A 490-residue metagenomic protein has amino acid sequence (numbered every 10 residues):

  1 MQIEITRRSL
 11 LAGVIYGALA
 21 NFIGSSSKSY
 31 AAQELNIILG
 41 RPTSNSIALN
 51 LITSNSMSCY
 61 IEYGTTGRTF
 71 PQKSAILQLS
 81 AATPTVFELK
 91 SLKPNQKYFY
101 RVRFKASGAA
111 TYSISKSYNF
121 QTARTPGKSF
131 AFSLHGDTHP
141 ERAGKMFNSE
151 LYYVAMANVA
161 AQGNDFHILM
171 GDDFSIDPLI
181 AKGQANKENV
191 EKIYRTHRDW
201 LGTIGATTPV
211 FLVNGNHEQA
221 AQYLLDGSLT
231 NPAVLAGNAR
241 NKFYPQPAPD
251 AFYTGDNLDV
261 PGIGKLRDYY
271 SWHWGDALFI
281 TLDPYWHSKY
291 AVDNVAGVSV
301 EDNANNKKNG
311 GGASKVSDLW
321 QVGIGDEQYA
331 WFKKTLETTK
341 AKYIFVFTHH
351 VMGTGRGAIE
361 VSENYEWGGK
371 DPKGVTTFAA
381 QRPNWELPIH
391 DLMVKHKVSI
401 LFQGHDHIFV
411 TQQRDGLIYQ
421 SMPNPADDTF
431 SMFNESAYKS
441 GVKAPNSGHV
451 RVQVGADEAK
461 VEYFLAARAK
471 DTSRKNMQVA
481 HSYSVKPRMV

Functional and structural regions predicted by a protein language model:
M1-A18: N-terminal secretory signal peptides and thylakoid transit peptides that target proteins across membranes
I3-E4, G24, I37, A236: General helical secondary-structure elements
V14-I15, I23, K93-Q96: Generic low-complexity, intrinsically disordered sequence content enriched in small uncharged/hydrophobic residues
L19-A20, A469: Residue-level marker of structural boundaries
A20-K28: C-terminal segment of classical bacterial N-terminal signal peptides
Y30-F433, V442-K443, R451-V490: Metal-dependent phosphoester/phosphodiester hydrolase catalytic core
